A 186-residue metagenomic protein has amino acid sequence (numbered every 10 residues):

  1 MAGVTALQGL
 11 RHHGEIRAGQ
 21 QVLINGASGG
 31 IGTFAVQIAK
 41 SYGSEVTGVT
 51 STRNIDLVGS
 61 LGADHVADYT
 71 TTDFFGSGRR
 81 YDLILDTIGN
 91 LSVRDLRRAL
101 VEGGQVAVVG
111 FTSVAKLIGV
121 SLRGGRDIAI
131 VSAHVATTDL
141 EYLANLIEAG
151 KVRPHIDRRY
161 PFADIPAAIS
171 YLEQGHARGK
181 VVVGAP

Functional and structural regions predicted by a protein language model:
M1-P186: Terminal helix/beta-alpha structural elements that buttress the NAD(P)+-binding lobe
